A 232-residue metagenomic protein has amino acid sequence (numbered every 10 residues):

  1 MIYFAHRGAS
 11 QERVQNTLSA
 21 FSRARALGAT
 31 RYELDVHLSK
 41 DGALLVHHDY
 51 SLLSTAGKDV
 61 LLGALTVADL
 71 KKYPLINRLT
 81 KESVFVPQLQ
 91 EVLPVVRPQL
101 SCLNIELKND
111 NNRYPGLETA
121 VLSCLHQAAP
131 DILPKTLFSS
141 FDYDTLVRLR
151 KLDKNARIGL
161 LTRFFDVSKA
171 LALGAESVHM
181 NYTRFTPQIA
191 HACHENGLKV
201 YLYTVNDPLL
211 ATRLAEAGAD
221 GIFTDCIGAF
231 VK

Functional and structural regions predicted by a protein language model:
M1-K232: Phosphate-group recognition and catalysis centered on beta-loop-alpha active-site segments
